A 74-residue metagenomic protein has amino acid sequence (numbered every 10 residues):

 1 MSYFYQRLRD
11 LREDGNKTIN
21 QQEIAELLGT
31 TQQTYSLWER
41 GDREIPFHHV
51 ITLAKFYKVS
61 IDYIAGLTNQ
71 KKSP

Functional and structural regions predicted by a protein language model:
M1-K17: A short, Lys/Arg-rich alpha-helix, primarily the initiator
S2, K55, A65-P74: Short, charged recognition helix plus adjacent turn of helix-turn-helix-like nucleic-acid-binding domains
Q6, K17-N20, I45-H48: Residue-level signal for the short linker/turn that defines the boundary of a DNA-recognition helix
R9, Q22, I51: Residues within the helices of the helix-turn-helix
R12, A25, A54: The alpha-helix within a helix-turn-helix
K17-L37: Short alpha-helical DNA-recognition segment
G29, H48-Y63: DNA major-groove recognition helix of helix-turn-helix/homeodomain DNA-binding modules
D42-T52, S73: Short, basic-rich loop-to-helix N-cap that marks the start of a DNA-contacting helix
